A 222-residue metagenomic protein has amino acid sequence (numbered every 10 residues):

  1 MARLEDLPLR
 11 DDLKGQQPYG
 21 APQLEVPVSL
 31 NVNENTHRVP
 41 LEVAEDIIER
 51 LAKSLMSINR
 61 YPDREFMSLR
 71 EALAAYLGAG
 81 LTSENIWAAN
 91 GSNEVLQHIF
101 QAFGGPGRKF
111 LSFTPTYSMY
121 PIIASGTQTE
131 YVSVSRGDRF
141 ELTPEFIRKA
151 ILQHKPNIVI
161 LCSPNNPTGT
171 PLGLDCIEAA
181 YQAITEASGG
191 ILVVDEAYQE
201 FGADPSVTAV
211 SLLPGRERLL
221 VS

Functional and structural regions predicted by a protein language model:
A2-G91, H98: N-terminal small-domain helix-loop-helix segment of the aminotransferase-like
N31, Y131-S135, I158-N165, L192-E196: Short beta-strands and strand-loop turn motifs
N33-T36, S92-N93, Y117, S163-T168 (+1 more regions): Short glycine-rich anion-binding loops that position phosphate/pyrophosphate groups of nucleotides and phosphorylated
R38-P40, L96-Q97, Y120-P121, T168-G169 (+1 more regions): Glycine/Thr-rich phosphate-binding loops of Rossmann-like dinucleotide-binding domains
L81-I86, G107-K109, E196, E217-R218: Short acidic capping loops at alpha-helix termini that bridge into adjacent secondary structure
G91, Q97, T114-P115, G202-D204: Short N-terminal helix/helix-N-cap motif within the alpha/beta-hydrolase-1
A102-L161: PLP-dependent aminotransferase-like
L142-H154, P167-S222: Active-site pre-lysine segment of PLP-dependent enzymes
